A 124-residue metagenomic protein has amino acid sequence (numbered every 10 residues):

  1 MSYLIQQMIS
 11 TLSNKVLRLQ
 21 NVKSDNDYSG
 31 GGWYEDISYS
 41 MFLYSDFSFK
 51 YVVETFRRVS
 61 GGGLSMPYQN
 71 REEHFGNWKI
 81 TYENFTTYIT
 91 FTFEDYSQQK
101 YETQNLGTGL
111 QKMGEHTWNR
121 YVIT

Functional and structural regions predicted by a protein language model:
M1-T124: Lipid interaction determinants
